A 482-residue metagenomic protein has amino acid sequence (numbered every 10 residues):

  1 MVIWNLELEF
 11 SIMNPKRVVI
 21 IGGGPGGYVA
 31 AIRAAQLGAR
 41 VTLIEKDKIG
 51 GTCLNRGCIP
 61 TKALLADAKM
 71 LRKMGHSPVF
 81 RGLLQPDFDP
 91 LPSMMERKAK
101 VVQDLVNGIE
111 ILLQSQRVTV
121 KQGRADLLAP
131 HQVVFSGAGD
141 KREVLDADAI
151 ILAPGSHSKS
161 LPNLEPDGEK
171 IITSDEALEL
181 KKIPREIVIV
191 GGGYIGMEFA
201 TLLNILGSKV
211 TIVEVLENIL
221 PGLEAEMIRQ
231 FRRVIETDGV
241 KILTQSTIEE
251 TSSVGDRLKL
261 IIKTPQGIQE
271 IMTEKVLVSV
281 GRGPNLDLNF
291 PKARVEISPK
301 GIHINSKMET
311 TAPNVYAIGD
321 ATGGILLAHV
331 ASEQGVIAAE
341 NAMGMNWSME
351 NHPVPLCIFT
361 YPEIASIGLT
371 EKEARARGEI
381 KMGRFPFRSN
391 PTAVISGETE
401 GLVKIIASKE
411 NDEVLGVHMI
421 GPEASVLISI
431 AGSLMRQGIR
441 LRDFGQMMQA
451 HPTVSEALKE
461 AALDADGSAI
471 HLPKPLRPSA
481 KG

Functional and structural regions predicted by a protein language model:
M1-M13: Short, basic, low-complexity termini and linkers enriched in Ser/Thr/Gly/Pro that act as targeting/leader peptides
N14, V19-G26, I32-D47, T52 (+5 more regions): Flexible, glycine-rich terminal cap/loop adjacent to redox cofactors in electron-transfer oxidoreductases
N14-P15, I32-A39, I44-I183, T211 (+7 more regions): Glycine-rich flavin
V19-I21, A125, V144-G155, V190 (+2 more regions): Short hydrophobic core segments
G22-G27, G155, G191-G196, G281 (+3 more regions): Conserved phosphate-binding and hydrolysis motifs of nucleotide-dependent enzymes
G26-A30, C53, I171, G196-F199 (+1 more regions): Short glycine/serine/threonine-rich phosphate/pyrophosphate-binding segments that cradle anionic phosphate groups
C58, L152-K209, V213, K241-I242 (+2 more regions): Glycine-rich dinucleotide-binding loop and its adjacent helix/turn
D167-P184, E270-M343, L434: FAD-site-proximal beta/loop scaffold in flavoenzymes
